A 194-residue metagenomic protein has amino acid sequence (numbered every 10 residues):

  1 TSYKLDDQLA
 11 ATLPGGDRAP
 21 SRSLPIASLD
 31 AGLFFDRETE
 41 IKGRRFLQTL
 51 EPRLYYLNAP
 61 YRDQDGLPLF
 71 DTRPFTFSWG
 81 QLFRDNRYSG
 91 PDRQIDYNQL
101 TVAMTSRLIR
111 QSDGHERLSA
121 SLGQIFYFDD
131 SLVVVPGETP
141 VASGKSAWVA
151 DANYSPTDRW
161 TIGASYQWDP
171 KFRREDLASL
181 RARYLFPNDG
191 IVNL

Functional and structural regions predicted by a protein language model:
T1-L194: Outer-membrane beta-barrel translocator/pore domains, especially the C-terminal barrels of Gram-negative outer-membrane
